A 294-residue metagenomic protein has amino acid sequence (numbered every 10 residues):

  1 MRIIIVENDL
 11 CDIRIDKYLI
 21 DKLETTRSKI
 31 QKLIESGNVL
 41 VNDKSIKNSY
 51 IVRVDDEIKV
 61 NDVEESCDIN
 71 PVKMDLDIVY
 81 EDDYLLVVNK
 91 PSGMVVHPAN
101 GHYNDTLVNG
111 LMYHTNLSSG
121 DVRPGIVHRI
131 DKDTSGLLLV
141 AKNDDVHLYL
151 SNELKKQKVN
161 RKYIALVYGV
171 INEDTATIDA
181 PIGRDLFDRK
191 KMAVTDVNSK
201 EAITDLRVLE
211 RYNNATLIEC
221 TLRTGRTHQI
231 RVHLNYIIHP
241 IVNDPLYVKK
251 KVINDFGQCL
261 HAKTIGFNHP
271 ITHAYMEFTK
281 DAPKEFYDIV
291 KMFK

Functional and structural regions predicted by a protein language model:
M1-K29, V197, I203, E210-N213 (+3 more regions): Pseudouridine synthases involved in rRNA/tRNA modification
M1-T177, P181, L186, E285-I289: RNA pseudouridine synthases
V39, V60-N61, F187-K190, E201 (+1 more regions): Short Pro/Gly-enriched beta-strand edge/turn motifs at strand-loop
D43-S45, N213-T221: Short histidine-centered loop motifs in beta-beta connectors
K73, D121, K162, E201-I203 (+2 more regions): Short coil/loop residues immediately preceding or within conserved phosphate-binding loops of NTP-utilizing enzyme
I78, V167, D205-V208, I241: Conserved hydrophobic positions within beta-strands
V79-Y80, D131, G183, R207-E210 (+3 more regions): Well-ordered beta-strand positions
D82, K132-D133, V159, K200 (+2 more regions): Short flexible coil/turn linkers enriched for glycine and charged/polar residues that connect secondary-structure
